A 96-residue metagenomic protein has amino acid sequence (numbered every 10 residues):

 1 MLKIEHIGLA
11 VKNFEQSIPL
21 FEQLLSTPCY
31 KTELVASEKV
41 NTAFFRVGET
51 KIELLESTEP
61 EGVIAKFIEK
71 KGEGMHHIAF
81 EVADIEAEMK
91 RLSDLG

Functional and structural regions predicted by a protein language model:
M1-L2, L9-K51, T58, E88-K90 (+1 more regions): Core segments of cupin and vicinal oxygen chelate
L2-I4, E73: A general secondary-structure signal for short beta-strands and their flanking turns/coil in non-transmembrane regions
G8-L9, A79: Residue-level marker of alpha-helix boundaries and capping positions
L20-E22, K66-E69: A short alpha-helix capping/helix-coil boundary motif
I52-L54, M75: Conserved short hydrophobic patches within well-ordered secondary structure
E61-V63: Serine-centered coil/turn micro-motif
F67-G96: Mid-chain, well-packed structural core segment of small domains
